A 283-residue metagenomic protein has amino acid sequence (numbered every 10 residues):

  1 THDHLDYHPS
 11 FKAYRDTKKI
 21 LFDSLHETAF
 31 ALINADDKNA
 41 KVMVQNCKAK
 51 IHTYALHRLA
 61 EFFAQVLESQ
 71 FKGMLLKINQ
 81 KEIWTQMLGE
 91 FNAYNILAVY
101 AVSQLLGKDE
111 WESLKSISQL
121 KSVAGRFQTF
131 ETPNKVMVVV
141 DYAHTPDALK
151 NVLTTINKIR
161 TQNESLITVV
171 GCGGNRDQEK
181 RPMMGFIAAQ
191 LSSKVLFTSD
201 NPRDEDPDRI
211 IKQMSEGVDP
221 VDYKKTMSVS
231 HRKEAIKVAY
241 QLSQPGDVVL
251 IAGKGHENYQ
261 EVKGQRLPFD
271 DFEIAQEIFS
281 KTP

Functional and structural regions predicted by a protein language model:
T1-V138, T161, V218: Acidic, Mg2+-coordinating active-site environments of NTP-dependent enzymes
Q45-K48, A98-W111, K115-G125, T129-P283: ATP-dependent carboxylate-amine ligase
